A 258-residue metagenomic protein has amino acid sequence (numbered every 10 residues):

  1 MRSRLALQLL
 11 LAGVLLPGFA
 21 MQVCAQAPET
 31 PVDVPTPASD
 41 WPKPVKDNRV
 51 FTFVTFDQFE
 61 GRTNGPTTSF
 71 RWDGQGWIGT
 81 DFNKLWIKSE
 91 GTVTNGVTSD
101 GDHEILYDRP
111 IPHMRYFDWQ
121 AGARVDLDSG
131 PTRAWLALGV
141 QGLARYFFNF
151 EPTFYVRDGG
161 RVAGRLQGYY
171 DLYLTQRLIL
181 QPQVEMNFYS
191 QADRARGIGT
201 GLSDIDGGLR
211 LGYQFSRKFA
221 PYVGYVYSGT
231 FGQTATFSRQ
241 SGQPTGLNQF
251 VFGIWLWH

Functional and structural regions predicted by a protein language model:
C24-V97, R109-P110: Outer-membrane beta-barrel initiation region
V50-T52, T68-W72, S99-H103, T132-L136 (+3 more regions): Residues that define the transmembrane beta-barrel architecture of outer-membrane proteins
Q58-E60, I87-G91, A121-V125, P152-V156 (+2 more regions): Transmembrane beta-barrel strands of outer-membrane/channel proteins
D73-W77, E104-D108, G139-Q141, Q167-Y169 (+2 more regions): Outer-membrane beta-barrel architecture
I78-T80, R109-I111, G142, F154-V156 (+3 more regions): Residue-level signature of outer-membrane beta-barrel architecture
D81-I87, H113-W119, Y146-P152, T175-L180 (+1 more regions): Repeated loop/turn-to-beta-strand initiation elements of outer-membrane beta-barrel proteins
R133-R194: Detector for outer-membrane/organellar transmembrane beta-barrel domains, recognizing the amphipathic beta-strand
L209-Q214, P244-H258: Outer-membrane beta-barrel "beta-signal"
